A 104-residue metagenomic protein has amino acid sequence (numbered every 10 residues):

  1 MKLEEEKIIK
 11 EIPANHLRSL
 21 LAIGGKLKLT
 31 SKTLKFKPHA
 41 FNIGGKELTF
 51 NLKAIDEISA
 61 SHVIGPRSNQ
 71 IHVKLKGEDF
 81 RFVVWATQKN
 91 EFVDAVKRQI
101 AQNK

Functional and structural regions predicted by a protein language model:
M1-L29, G44-L48, G65, E78-R81 (+1 more regions): Anionic N-terminal interaction surfaces
T33-K35, H72: Residue-level detector of beta-strand face positions
L34, T49-V63: Phosphoinositide-dependent membrane-docking surfaces
F36-K37, K89: Generic secondary-structure boundary signal with a strong preference for alpha-helix termini
K53, V84-E91: A short, sequence-level motif marking secondary-structure junctions
S61-A86: Canonical pleckstrin homology
